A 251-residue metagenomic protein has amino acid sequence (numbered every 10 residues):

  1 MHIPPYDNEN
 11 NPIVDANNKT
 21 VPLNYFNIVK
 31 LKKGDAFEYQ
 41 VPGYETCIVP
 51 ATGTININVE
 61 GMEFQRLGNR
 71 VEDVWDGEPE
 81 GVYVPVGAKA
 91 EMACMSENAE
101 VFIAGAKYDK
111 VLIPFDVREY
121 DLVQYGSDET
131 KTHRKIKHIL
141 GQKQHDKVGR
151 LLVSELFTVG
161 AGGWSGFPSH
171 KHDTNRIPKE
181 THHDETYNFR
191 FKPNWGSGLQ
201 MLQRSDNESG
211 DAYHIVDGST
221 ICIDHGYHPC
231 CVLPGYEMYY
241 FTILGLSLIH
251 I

Functional and structural regions predicted by a protein language model:
P5-E38, E45, H133-T186: A short glycine-rich, His/Asp/Glu-containing loop-to-beta-strand
E38-Y39, I57-N58, R66, V82-V84 (+6 more regions): Short beta-strand His + acidic residue motifs that chelate non-heme Fe in jelly-roll/DSBH and cupin folds
P42-F64, A161-G162, T174-D217: Glycine- and acidic-residue-biased ligand/ion/polar-headgroup-sensing regions
F64-P79: A cross-kingdom feature marking solvent-exposed beta-strand/loop segments within repeated, beta-rich binding/scaffold
W75-K89, H214-G235: Conserved metal-binding segment of the jelly-roll/cupin
G77-H133: Hydrophobic alpha-helical segments and helix pairs
V86, C94-S96, I103-K107, L140-K143 (+4 more regions): Short, structured patches in soluble enzyme cores that scaffold and shape functional sites
I249-I251: Conserved small/polar residues in nucleotide/adenosyl-binding loops
